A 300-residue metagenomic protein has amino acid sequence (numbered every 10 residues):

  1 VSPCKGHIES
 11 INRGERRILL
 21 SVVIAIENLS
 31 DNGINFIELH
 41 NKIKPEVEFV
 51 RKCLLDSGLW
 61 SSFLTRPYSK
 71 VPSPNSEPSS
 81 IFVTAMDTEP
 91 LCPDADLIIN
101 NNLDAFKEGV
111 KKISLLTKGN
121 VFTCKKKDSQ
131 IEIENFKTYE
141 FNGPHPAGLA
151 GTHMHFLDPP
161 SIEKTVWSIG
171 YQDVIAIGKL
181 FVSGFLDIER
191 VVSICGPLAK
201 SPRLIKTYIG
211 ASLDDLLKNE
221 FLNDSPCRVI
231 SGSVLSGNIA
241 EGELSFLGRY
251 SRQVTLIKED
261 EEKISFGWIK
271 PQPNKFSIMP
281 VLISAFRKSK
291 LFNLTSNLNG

Functional and structural regions predicted by a protein language model:
V1-S10: Generic structural motif
N12-D215, N219-G300: Buried, small/hydrophobic-residue-enriched core segments of structured protein domains
